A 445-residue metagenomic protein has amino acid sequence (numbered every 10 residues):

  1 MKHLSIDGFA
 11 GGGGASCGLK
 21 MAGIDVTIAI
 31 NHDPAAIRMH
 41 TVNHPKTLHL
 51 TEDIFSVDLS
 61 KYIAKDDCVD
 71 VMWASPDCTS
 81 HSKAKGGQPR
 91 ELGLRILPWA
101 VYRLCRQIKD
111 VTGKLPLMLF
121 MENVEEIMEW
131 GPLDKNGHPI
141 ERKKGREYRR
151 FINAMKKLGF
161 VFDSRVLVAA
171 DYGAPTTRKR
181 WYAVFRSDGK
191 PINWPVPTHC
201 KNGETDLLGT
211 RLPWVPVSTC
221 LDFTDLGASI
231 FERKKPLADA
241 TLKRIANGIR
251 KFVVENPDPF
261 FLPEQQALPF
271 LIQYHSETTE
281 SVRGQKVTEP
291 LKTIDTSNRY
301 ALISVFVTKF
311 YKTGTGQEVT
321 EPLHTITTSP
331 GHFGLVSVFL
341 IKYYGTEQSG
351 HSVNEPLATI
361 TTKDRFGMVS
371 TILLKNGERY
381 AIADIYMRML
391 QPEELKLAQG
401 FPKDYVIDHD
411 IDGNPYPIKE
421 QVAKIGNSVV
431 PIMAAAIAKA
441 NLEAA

Functional and structural regions predicted by a protein language model:
M1-M118, N123-R146, K156: Core alpha/beta nucleotide-donor-binding catalytic domains of modification enzymes
T51-E52, E125, G159-D171: Conserved S-adenosyl-L-methionine
I54-V57, V124-I127, Y172, V307 (+3 more regions): Hydrophobic pocket-lining residues within nucleotide cofactor-binding pockets
Y62-A64, G173-T176, Q317: Short glycine-biased active-site loop of nucleotidyltransferases that positions the nucleotide triphosphate and helps
S75, E122, V168, V184 (+1 more regions): Alpha/beta-hydrolase-fold catalytic nucleophile elbow
Y148-V166, S187-G189: A SAM-dependent methyltransferase catalytic signature shared across enzymes that methylate proteins
A174-D258: Flexible, glycine-/basic-rich loop-and-beta segments that form/coincide with the SAM-dependent methyltransferase
R244, G248-A445: C-terminal target-recognition/interaction regions appended to catalytic cores
